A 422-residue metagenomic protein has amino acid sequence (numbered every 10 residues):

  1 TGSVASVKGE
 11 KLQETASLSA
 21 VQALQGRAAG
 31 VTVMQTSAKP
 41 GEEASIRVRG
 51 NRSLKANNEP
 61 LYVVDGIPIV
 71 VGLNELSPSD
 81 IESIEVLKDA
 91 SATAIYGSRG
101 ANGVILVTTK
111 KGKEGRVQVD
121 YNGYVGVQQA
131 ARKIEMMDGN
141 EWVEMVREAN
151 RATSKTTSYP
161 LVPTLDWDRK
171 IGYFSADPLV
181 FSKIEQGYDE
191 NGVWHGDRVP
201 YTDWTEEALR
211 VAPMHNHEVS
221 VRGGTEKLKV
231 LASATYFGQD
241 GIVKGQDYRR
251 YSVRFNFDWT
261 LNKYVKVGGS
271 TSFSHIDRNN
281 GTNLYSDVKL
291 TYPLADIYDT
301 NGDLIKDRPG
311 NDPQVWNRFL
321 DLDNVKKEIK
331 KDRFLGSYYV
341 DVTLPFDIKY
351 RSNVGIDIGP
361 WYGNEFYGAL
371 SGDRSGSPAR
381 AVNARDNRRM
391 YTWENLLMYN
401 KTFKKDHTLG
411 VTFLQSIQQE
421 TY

Functional and structural regions predicted by a protein language model:
T1-R254, W259-L261, K266-G268, L335: Short, small/polar-rich motifs associated with maturation and membrane association, primarily at protein termini
E114-P200, K227, G241-Y248, S252-L335 (+1 more regions): Surface-exposed loop/interface segments of Gram-negative outer-membrane beta-barrel transport/assembly proteins
T343: Functionally critical loop-and-helix segments that line ligand-binding/catalytic clefts of soluble enzyme domains
D347: Active-site and adjacent substrate-binding regions of carbohydrate-active enzymes
